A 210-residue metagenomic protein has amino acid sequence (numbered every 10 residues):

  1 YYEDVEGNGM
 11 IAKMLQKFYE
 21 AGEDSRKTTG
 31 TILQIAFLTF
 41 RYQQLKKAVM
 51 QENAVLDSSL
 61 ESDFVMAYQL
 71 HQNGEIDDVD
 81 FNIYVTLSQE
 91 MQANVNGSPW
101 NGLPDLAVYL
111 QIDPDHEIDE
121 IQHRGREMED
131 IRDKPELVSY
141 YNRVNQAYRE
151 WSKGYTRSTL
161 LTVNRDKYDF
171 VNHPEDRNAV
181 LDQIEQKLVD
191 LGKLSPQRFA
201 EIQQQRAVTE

Functional and structural regions predicted by a protein language model:
Y1, A54-L56, L106-V108, L161-V163: Hydrophobic/aromatic beta-strand patches that form the interior of the parallel beta-sheet core in alpha/beta enzyme
Y1-Q34, T39-F40, A67-Q69: Conserved substrate/cofactor phosphate-moiety recognition/catalytic segment in nucleotide-dependent phosphotransferases
E6-G7, L60-S62, I112-E117, K167-D169: Conserved nucleotide-binding/hydrolysis micro-motifs of P-loop NTPases
G9-M14, V108, F170-E175: Short, solvent-exposed polar/charged micro-motifs at secondary-structure junctions
L33, L38-V79: A basic- and aromatic-enriched beta-loop-alpha substructure that forms the phosphate/nucleotide- and DNA/RNA-contacting
K46-V49, G97-G102, K153: Conserved catalytic network of the ASCE P-loop NTPase/AAA+ motor domain
M66-Q146: A glycine- and Lys/Arg-enriched "phosphate-lid" helix/loop adjacent to the NTP-binding pocket of small-molecule kinases
Q122-E210: NTP-dependent small-molecule kinase module
